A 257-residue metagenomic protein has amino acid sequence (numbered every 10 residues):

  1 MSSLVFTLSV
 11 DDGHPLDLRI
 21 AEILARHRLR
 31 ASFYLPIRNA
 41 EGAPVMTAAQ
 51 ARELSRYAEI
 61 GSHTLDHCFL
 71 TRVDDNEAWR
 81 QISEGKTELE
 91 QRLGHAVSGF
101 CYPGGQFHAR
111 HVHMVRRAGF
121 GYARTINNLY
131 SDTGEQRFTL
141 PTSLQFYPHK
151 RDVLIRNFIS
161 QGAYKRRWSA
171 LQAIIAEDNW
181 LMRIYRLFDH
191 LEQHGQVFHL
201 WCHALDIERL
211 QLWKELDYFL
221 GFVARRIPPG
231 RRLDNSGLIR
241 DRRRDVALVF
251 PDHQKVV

Functional and structural regions predicted by a protein language model:
M1-E59, D66, Q81, E88 (+7 more regions): Active-site beta->alpha N-cap acidic-glycine motif
H27-H113, R117, G121, N128-F146 (+5 more regions): Metal-dependent polysaccharide deacetylase catalytic core of the NodB/CE4 family, i.e., the active-site-bearing domain
A118-T125, Y185-E192: Catalytic-core region of carbohydrate-active enzymes that cleave or remodel glycosidic bonds
S143-R186, E192: A conserved mid-domain beta-alpha-beta active-site/ligand-binding segment of alpha/beta enzyme cores
A173-A176, L205-R209: Short, glycine/charged-rich beta-strand-loop motifs at protein surfaces that mediate ligand recognition and catalysis
